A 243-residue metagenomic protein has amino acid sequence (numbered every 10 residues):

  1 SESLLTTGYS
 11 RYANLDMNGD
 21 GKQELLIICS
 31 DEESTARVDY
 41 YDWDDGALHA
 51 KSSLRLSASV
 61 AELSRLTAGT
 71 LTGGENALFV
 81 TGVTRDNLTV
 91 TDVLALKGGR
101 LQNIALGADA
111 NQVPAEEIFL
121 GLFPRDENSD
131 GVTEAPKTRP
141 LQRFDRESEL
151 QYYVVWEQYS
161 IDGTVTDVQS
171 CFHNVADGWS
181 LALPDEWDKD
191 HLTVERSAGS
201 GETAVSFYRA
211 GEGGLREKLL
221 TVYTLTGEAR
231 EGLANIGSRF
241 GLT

Functional and structural regions predicted by a protein language model:
S1, G19-I28, T72-G82, E127-R139: Acidic/hydrophobic-patterned starts of short beta strands in beta-sheet-rich repeat architectures
E2-L4, A50-L56, N103-A108, D167-F172: Beta-propeller fold detector
E2-Y12: Asp-box/WD-like beta-propeller blade repeats and closely related beta-sheet repeat scaffolds
S10-M17, E62-L71, I118-S129: Beta-propeller blade termini
E33-D42, D86-K97, Q142-Y159: Structural motif
A105-F123: Conserved blade-ending motifs and adjacent loop-strand segments that build the rim/top face of beta-propeller domains
D167-P184: Short aromatic-glycine motifs in intrinsically disordered, low-complexity regions
P184-F240: Secretory pathway targeting signatures of secreted, lumenal, and periplasmic proteins
